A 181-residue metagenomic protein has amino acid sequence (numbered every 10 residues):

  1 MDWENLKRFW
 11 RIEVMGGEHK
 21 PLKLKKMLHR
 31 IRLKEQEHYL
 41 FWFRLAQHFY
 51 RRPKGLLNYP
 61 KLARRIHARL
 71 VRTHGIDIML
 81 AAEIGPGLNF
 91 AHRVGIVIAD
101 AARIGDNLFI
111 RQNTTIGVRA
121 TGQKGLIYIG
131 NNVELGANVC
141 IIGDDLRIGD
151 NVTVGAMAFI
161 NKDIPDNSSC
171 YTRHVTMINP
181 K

Functional and structural regions predicted by a protein language model:
M1-H74: Terminal amphipathic alpha-helical/low-complexity segments used for targeting or macromolecular assembly
H74, M79-L80, G85-P86, A91-D100 (+9 more regions): Left-handed beta-helix
